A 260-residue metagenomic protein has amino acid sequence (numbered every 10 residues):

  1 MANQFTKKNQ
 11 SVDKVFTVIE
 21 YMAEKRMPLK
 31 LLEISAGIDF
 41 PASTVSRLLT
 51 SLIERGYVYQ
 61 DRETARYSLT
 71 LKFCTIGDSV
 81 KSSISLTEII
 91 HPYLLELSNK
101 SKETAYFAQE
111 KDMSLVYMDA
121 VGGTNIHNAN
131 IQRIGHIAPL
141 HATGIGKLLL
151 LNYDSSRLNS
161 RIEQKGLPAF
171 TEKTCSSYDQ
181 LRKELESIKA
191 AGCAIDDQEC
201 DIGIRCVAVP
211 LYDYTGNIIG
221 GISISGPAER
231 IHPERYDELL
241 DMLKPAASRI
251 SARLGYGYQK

Functional and structural regions predicted by a protein language model:
M1-K81: N-terminal helix-turn-helix
K8-V12, L31, R66, T70 (+8 more regions): Short, structured helix-loop boundary elements
A23, G146, L150, D154 (+2 more regions): Short amphipathic alpha-helical signal-transduction/dimerization elements
E24, G123, D213: Short, conserved catalytic or interaction motifs in soluble domains
T64-Q164: Amphipathic alpha-helical effector-binding/dimerization core of metabolite-sensing transcriptional regulators
S160, G166-L167, A247-K260: Cysteine/selenocysteine-centered motifs that mediate thiol-based redox chemistry or coordinate metal-sulfur cofactors
K173-A246: Extended hydrophobic
